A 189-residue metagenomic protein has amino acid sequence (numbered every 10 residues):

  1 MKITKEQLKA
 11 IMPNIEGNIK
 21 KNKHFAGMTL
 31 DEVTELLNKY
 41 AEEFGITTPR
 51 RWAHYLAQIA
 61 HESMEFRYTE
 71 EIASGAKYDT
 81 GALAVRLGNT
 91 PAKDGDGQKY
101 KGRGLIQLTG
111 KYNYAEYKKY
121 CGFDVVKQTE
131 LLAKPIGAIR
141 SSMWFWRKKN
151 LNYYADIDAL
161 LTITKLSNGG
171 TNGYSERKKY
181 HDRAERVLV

Functional and structural regions predicted by a protein language model:
K2-E32, L36, Y55-F145: Peptidoglycan-targeting cell-wall enzymes and recognition modules
L36-E42: Amphipathic, Lys/Arg- and hydrophobic-enriched alpha-helical face
N38, L56, M143, T164 (+2 more regions): Non-transmembrane alpha-helical segments in soluble domains of secreted/periplasmic/extracellular proteins
E42-T47, K127-A133, A155: Short, mixed-charge amphipathic alpha-helical segments
G45-Y55, Y68-I72, N152-I163: Surface-exposed patches in mature extracellular/periplasmic domains of secreted proteins
I59-E62, A155-G173: Acidic helix/loop microenvironments that form the catalytic cleft of cell-wall polysaccharide enzymes
G137-I139, K148-A155: Proteins synthesized as precursors that undergo proteolytic processing into mature forms
N172-V189: Extracellular low-complexity, O-glycosylation-prone Ser/Thr/Pro/Gly-rich "stalks" and linkers flanking catalytic
